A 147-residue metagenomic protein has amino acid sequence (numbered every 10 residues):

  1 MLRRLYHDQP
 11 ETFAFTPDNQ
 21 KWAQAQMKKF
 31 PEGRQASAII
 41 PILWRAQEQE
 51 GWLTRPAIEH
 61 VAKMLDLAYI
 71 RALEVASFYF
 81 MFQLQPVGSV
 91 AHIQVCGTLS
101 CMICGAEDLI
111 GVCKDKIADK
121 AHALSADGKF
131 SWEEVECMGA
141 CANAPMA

Functional and structural regions predicted by a protein language model:
M1-A147: Signature of N-terminal electron-transfer/Fe-S-associated modules in redox systems
